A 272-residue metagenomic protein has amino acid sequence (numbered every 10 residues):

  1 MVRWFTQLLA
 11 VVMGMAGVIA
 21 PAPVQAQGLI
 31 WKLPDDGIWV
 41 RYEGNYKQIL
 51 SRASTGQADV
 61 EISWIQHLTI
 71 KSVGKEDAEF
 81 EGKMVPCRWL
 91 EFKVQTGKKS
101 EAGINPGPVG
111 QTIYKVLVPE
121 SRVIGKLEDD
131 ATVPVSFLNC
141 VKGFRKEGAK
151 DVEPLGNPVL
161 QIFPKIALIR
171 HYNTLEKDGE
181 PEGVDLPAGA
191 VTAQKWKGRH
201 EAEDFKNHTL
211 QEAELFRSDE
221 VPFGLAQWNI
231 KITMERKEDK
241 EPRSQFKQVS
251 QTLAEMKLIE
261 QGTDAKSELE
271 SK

Functional and structural regions predicted by a protein language model:
M1-Q7: Positively charged n-region of N-terminal signal peptides that target proteins for export
V2, A20-A22, E255: Short, low-complexity, intrinsically disordered N-terminal modules that encode targeting/processing signals
Q7-A20: Bacterial N-terminal signal peptides
V24-A131, N139, R145-K272: Acidic, serine/threonine-rich low-complexity disordered tracts
